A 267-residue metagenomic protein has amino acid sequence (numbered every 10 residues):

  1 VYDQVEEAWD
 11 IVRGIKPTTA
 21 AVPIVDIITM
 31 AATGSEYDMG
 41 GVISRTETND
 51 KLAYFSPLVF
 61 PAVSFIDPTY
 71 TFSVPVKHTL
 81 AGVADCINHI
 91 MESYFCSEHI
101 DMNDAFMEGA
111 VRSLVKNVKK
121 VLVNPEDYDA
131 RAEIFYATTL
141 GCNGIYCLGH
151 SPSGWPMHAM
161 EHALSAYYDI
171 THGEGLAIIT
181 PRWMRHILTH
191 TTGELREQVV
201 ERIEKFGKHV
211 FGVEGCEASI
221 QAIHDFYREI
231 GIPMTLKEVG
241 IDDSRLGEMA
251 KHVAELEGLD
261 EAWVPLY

Functional and structural regions predicted by a protein language model:
Y2-D101, E197-Q198: A glycine/threonine-rich phosphate-anchoring loop and its flanking beta-alpha core in nucleotide/phosphate-binding
V76, H190, E248: Short conserved micro-motifs at the rims of enzyme active sites and ligand-binding pockets
L80-V83, R131, L176, L246: Short runs of predominantly hydrophobic/aromatic residues within well-ordered alpha helices that form helix-helix
S93-A222: Active-site segments that bind and position negatively charged phosphate/pyrophosphate groups
I203-Y267: C-terminal charged capping/lid subdomain of soluble metabolic enzymes
